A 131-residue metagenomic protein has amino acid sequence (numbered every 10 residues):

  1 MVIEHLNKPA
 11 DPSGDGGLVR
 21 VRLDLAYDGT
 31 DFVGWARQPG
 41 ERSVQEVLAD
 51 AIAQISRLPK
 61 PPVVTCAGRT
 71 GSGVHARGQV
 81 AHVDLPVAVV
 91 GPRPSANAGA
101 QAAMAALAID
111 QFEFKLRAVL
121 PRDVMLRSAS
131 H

Functional and structural regions predicted by a protein language model:
M1-H131: Structured-RNA-binding interfaces characteristic of tRNA pseudouridine synthases
